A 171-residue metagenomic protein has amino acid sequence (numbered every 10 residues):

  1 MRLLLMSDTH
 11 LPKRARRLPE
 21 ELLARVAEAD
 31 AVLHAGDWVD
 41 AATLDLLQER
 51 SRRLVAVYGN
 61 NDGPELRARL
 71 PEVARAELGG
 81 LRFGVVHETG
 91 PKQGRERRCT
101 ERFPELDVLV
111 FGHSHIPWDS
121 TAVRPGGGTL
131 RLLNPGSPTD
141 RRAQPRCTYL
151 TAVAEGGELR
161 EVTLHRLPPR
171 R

Functional and structural regions predicted by a protein language model:
M1-R52, D62-P71, P145-T148, R171: N-terminal active-site segment of His-dependent metallophosphoesterases
L5-S7, A31-D37, V55-N60, V85-H87 (+2 more regions): Active-site neighborhood of phospho(di)ester-bond hydrolases with catalytic His/Asp-centered motifs
M6, L78-G79, E101-E105, R131-R171: Binuclear metal-dependent phosphoesterase catalytic core
H10-R14, W38-T43, N61-R67, G90-E96 (+2 more regions): Active-site environment of divalent metal-dependent phosphoester hydrolases
R14-R25, V85, G90-P104: Pre-active-site segment of Zn-dependent metallo-hydrolases
S51-L54, G127-L130: A short helix->loop->beta-strand "cap" motif at the edges of active sites that frequently abuts
R53-G94: Helix-adjacent hinge/juxtasegments
V73-A74, P117, L150: Residue-level detector of beta-strand structural context in well-folded domains
